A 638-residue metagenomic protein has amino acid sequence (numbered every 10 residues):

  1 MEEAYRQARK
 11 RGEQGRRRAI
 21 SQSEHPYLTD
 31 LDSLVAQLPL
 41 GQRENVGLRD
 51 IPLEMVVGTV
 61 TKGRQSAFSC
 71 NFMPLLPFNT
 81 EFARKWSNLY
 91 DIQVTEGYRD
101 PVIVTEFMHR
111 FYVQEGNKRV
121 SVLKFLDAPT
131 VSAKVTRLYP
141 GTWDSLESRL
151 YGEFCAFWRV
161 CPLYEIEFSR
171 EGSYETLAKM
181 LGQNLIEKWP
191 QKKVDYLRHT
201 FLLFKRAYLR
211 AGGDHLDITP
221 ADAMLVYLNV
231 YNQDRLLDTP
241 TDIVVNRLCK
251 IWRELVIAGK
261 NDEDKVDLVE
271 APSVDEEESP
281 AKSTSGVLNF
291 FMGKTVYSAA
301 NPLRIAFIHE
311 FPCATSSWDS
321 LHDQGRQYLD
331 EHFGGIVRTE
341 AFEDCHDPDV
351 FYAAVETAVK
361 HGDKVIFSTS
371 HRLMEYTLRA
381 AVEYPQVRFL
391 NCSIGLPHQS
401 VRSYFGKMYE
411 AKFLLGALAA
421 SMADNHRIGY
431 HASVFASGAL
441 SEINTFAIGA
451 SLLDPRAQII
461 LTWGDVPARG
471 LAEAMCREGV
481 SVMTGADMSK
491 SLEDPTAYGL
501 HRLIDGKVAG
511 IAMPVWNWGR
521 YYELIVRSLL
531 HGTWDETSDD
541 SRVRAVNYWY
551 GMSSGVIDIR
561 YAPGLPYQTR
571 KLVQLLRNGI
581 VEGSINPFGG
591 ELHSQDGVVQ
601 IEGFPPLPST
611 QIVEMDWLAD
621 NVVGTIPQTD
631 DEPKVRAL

Functional and structural regions predicted by a protein language model:
M1-K118, K124-F125, R170-Q183, P190 (+1 more regions): Short, charged/polar connector segments at secondary-structure boundaries
F107, Q114-L177: Glycine- and acidic-residue-rich phosphate-binding/metal-coordinating active-site segment common to enzymes that handle
R304-Q324, L329, F342-P348, A436-L440: Extracytoplasmic "Venus flytrap"
R326, L414-A457, R542-P563: An alpha-beta-alpha
G362-H371, L390-C392, V480-S489, V508-W516 (+1 more regions): Periplasmic-binding protein-like
V382-F405: Flexible loop/hinge segments that line or gate small-molecule binding clefts
Y404-H426, V515-E536: Hydrophobic alpha-helical segments within soluble ligand-binding/sensing domains
G532-T537, S541-L638: Segments of small-molecule ligand-sensing domains
